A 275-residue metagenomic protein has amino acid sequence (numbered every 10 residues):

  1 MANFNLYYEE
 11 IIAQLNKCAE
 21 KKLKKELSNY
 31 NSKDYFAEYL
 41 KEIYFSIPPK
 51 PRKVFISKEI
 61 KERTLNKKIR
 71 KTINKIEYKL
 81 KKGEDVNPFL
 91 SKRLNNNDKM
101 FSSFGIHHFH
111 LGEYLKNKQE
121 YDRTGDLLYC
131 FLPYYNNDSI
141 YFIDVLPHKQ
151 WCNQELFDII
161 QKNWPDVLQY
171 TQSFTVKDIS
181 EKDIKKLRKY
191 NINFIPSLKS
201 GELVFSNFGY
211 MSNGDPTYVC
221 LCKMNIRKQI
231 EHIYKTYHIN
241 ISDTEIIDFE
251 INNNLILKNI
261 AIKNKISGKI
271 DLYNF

Functional and structural regions predicted by a protein language model:
A2, L27-I47, R52-K53, I60-R63 (+3 more regions): Preference for solvent-exposed, low-hydrophobicity sequence contexts
A2-M100, F109: N-terminal "first-domain core" detector
C18, C130, C152, C220-C222: Generic recognition of cysteine residues
Y35, Y78, H107-H110, H148 (+2 more regions): Histidine (H) residue identity feature
V54, I69, I73-I76, V86 (+6 more regions): Extended aliphatic helical segments
T72-D138, I159-K162: Short N-terminal edge-element motif at the start of the domain
E120, W151-N153, T171, T175: Generic local-structure boundary detector
I140-D166: Compact beta-sheet-dominated globular domain cores
